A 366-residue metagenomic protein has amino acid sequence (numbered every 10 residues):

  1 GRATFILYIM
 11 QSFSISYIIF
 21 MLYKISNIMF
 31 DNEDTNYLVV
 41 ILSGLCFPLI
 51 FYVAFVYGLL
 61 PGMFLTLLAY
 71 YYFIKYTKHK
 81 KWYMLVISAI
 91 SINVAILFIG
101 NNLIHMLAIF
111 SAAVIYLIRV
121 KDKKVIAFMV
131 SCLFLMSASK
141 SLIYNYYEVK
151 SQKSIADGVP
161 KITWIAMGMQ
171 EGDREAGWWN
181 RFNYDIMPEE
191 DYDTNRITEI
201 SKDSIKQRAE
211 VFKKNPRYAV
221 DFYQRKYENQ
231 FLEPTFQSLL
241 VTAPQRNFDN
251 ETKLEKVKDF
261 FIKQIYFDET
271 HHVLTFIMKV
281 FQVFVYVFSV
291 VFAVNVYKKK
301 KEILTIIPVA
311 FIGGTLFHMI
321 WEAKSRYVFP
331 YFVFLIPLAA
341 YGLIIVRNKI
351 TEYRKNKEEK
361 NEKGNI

Functional and structural regions predicted by a protein language model:
R2-Q11, R225-I307: Membrane-interface anchor segments at the N-terminal boundary of transmembrane helices in multi-pass membrane enzymes
I6-S14, L38-L68, F73, W82 (+2 more regions): Multi-pass, polyprenyl lipid-linked donor-dependent membrane glycosyltransferases
I9-F30, L65-L68, V287-F292: Transmembrane-helix motifs of polytopic, lipid-linked glycan transferases
L22-L45, I303-I307: Transmembrane-helix signature of polytopic, membrane-embedded enzymes that assemble or transfer cell-envelope glycans
D34, V40, K75-N93, K123-F128: Short hydrophobic alpha-helices at membrane interfaces in multi-pass membrane enzymes
M84-I99, S131-S139, T315-L316: Membrane-interface alpha helices of multi-pass inner-membrane proteins
G100-Y116, A127-F128, A339, L343: Transmembrane-embedded, aromatic-rich helix segments that form part of the hydrophobic channel/pocket engaging
Y147-L254: Membrane-proximal stem/loop segments at transmembrane-domain junctions that anchor or position
